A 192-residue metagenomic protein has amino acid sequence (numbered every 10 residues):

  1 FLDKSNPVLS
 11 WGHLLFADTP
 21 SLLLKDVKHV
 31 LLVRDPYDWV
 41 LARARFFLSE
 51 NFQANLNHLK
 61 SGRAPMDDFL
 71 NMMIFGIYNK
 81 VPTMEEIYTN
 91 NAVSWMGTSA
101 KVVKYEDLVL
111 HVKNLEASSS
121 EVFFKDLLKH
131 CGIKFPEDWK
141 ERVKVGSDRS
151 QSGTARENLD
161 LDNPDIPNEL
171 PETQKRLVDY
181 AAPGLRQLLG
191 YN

Functional and structural regions predicted by a protein language model:
F1-F69, M73-V103, L110, Q187: PAPS-dependent sulfotransferase catalytic domain
T83, L115-E116: Residues that cap or flank secondary-structure elements
V93, V109-L110, E116-V122, D126-N192: PAPS-dependent sulfotransferases, especially Golgi type II membrane carbohydrate sulfotransferases
